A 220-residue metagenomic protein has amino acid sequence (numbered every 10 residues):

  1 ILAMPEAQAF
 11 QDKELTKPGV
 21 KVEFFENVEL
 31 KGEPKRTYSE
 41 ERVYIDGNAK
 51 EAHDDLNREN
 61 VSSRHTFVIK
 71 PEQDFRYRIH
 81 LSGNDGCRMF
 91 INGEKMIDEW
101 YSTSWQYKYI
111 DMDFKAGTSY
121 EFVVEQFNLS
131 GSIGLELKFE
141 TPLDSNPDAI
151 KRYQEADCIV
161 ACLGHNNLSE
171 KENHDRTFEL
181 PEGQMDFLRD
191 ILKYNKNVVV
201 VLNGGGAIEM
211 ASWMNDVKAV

Functional and structural regions predicted by a protein language model:
I1-V220: C-terminal non-catalytic regions of proteins with extracellular/luminal or membrane-system context
